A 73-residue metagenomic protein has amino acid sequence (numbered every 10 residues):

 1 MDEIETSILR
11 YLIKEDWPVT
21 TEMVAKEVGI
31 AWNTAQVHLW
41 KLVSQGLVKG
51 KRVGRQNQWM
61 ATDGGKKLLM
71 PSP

Functional and structural regions predicted by a protein language model:
M1-E5, T20, V53-P73: Short, cationic-aromatic polyanion-contact patches
E3-W17: Short amphipathic alpha-helical interface segments
I8, V28, V43, N57-W59: Residue-level detection of beta-strand scaffold positions
L9-R10, W40, K66: Solvent-exposed, non-membrane alpha-helical residues enriched in polar/charged side chains
L12, G29-I30: Residue-level marker of alpha-helix boundaries and capping positions
W17-E27: Short acidic, hydrophobic short linear motifs in intrinsically disordered regions
I30-V43: Short amphipathic alpha-helical interaction segments
V43-V53: A short, conserved structural fragment
